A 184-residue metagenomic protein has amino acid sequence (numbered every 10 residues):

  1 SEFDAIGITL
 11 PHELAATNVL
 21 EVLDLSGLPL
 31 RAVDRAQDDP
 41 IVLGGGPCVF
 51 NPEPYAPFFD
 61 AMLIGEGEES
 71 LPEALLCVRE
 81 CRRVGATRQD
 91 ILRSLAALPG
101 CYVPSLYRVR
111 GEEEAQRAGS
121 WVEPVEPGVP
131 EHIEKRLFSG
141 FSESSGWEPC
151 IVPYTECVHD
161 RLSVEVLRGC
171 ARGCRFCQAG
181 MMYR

Functional and structural regions predicted by a protein language model:
E2-P124: Glycine-rich beta-alpha loop elements in corrinoid/cobalamin-binding modules across cobalamin-dependent enzymes
I6, L28-D34, H132, E148-E156: Short, mixed-charge, low-aromatic patches
L30, L106, V122, K135 (+2 more regions): Hydrophobic transmembrane signal anchors and adjacent membrane-proximal interface regions, especially in viral
S94-A96, L137, C157: A generic structural signal for short, non-catalytic loop/turn and secondary-structure boundary residues
G128-H132, R175: Membrane-embedded alpha-helical bundles of multi-pass transporters/translocases, especially carrier/permease families
H132-F138: Long, intrinsically disordered, low-complexity transcriptional activation/regulatory regions
S139-R184: Radical SAM [4Fe-4S] cluster-binding motif and immediate context
